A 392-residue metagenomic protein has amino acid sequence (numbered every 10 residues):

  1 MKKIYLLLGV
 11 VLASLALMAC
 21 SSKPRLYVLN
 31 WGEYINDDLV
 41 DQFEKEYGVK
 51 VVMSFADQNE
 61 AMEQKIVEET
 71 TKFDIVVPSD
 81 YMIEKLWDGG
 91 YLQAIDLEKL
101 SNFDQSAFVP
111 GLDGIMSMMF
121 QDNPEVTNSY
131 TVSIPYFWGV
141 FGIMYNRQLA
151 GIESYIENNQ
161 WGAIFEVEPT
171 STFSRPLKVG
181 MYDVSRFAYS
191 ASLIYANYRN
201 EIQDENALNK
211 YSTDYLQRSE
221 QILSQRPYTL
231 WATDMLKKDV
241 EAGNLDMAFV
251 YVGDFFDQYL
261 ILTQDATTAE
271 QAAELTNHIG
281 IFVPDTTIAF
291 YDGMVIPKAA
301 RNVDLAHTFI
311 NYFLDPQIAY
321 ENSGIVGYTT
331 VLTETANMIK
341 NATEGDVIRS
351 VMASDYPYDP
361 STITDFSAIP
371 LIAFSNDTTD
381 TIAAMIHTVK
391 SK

Functional and structural regions predicted by a protein language model:
M1-L26: Short, low-complexity disordered leader/linker segments with a strong preference for bacterial N-terminal type II
C20-G89, V109: Early extracytoplasmic/lumenal segment of secretory-pathway proteins
E63, E84-W138, S154-I156, G162: Hinge/lid segment of periplasmic solute-binding proteins
Q93-D104, S133-I134, D265-I288, P297-A300: Short beta-strand->loop
S129-I134, F141, E168-I202: Extracytoplasmic/periplasmic solute-binding protein
G180-I194, E201-I279: Ligand-binding pocket segment of bilobal, Venus flytrap-like solute-binding proteins
D292-D365: Mature extracytoplasmic/periplasmic domains
P357-K392: Conserved C-terminal helix/tail region of periplasmic/extracytoplasmic solute-binding proteins
